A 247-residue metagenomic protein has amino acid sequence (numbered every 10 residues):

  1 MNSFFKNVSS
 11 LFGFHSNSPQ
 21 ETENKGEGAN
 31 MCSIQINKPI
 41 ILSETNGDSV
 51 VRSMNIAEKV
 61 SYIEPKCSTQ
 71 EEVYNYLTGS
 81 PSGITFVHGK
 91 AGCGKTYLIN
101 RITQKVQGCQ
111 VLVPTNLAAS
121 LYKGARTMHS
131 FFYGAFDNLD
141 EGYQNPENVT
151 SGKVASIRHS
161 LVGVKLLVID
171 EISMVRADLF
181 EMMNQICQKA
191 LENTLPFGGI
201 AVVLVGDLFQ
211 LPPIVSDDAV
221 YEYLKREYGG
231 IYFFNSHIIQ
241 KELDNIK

Functional and structural regions predicted by a protein language model:
M1-K247: Conserved ATP-binding/catalytic motifs of P-loop helicase motor domains
